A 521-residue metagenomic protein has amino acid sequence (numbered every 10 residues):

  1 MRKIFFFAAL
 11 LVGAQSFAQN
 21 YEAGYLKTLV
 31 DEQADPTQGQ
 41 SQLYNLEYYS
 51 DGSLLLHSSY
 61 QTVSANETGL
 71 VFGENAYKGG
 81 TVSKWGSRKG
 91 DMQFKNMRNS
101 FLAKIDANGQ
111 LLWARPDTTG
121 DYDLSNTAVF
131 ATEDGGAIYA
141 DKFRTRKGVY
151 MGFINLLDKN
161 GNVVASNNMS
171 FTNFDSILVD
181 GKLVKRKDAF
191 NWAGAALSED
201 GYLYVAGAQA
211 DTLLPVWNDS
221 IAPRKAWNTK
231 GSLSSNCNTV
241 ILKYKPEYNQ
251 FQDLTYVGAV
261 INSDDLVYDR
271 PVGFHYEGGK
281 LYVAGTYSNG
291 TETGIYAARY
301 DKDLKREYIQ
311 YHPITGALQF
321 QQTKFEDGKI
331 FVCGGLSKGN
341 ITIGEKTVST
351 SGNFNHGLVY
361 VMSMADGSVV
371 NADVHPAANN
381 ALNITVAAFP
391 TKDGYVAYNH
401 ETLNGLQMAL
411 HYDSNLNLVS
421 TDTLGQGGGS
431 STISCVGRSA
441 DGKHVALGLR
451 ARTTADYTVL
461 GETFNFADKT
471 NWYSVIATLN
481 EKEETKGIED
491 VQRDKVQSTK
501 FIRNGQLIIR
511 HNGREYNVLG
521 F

Functional and structural regions predicted by a protein language model:
M1-E22: Bacterial Sec-dependent N-terminal signal peptides
F6, P246, S263, V496-S498 (+1 more regions): Generic structural signal for short, flexible, solvent-exposed coil/loop and linker residues
F6-F7, N404, K443, I508: Generic detector of short alpha-helix boundary/capping microenvironments and adjacent low-complexity segments
Q19-E489: A sequence-level/structural motif corresponding to short, flexible coil/turn segments enriched in small polar residues
L479-R514: Residue-level detector of functionally pivotal "anchor" positions at catalytic/ligand-binding pockets or at interdomain
Y516-F521: Short, glycine-anchored, charge-dense loop/turn motifs used at functional sites
